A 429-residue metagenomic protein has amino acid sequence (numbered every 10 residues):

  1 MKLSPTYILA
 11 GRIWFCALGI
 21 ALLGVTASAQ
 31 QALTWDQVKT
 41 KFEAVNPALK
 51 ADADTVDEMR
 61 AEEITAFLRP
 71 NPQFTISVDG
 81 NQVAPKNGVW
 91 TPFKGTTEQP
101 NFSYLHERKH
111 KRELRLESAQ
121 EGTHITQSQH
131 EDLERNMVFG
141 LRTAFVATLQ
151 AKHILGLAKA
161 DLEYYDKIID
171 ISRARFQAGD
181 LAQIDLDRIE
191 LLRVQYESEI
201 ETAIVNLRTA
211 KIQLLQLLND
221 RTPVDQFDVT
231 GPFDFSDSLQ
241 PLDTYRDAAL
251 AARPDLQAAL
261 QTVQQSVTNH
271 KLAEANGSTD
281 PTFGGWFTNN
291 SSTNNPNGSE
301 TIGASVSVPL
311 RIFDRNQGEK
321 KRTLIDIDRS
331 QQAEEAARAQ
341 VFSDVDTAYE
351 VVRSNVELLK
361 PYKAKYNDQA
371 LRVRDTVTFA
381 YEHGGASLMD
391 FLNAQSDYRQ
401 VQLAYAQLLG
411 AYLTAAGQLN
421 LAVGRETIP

Functional and structural regions predicted by a protein language model:
K2-I8, H130-A248, A348-V351, N355 (+2 more regions): Periplasmic alpha-helical coiled-coil/stalk elements that build and connect Gram-negative outer-membrane
K2-L9, A17, S28, H383 (+1 more regions): Acidic, low-complexity, intrinsically disordered peripheral segments
R12-G24: Bacterial N-terminal signal peptides
Q30-Q31, T75-R108, R115, D228-L239 (+3 more regions): Small/polar, glycine/serine/threonine/aspartate-rich low-complexity segments that form flexible
Q37-E43, S103, L181, D185-L186 (+4 more regions): Amphipathic alpha-helical coiled-coil scaffold segments and their short linker/junction regions
T40-K50, D57-P72, P100-E117, S128-R135 (+9 more regions): A glycine-/polar-enriched beta->alpha junction
L49-A66, L133-A158, K167, A174 (+4 more regions): Amphipathic alpha-helical coiled-coil segments
E117-Q120, Q183-L191, L388-S396: Short, charged, amphipathic alpha-helical segments
